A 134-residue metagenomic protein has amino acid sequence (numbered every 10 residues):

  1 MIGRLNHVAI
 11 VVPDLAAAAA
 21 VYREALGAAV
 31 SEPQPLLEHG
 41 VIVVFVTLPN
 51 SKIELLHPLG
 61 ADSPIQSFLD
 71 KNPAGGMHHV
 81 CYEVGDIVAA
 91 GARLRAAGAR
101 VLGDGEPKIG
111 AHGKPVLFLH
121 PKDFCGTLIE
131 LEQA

Functional and structural regions predicted by a protein language model:
M1-A19, G75-V84: N-terminal beta-strand motif that seeds the catalytic metal site of vicinal oxygen chelate
R4-N6, R23-E38, A61-H78, A97 (+1 more regions): A cross-kingdom feature marking solvent-exposed beta-strand/loop segments within repeated, beta-rich binding/scaffold
A18, A28-A29, I53-E54, S63-P64 (+1 more regions): Short loop/beta submotifs within extracellular cysteine-rich repeat domains
A18-A19, I42, A90: Residues within well-ordered alpha-helices
A18-R23, L94: Conserved active-site tyrosine of GNAT-family acetyltransferases
V44-T47, E54, G91-A134: Vicinal oxygen chelate
P49-I53, G60-D62, I87: Short, charged/polar surface micro-motifs in flexible loops or helix N-caps
N72-P73, C81, I87-R95: Long, charged/polar, surface-exposed segments that mediate recognition or autoinhibition
